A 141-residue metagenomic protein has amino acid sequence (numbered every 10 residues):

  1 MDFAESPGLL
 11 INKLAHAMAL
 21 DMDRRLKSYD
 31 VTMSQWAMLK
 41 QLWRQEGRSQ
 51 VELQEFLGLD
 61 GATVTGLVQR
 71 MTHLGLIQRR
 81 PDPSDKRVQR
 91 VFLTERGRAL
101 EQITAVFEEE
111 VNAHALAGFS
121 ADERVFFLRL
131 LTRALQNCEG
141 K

Functional and structural regions predicted by a protein language model:
M1-Y29, L74, E95, C138: N-terminal leader segment of winged-helix/HTH proteins
A19, R24, V51, Q69-T132: Charged, amphipathic alpha-helical coiled-coil/dimerization segments
M38-L39: Short alpha-helical "packing" element that flanks the helix-turn-helix/winged-helix DNA-binding module
Q45-S49: Short capping segments at the starts of secondary-structure elements
Q54: The alpha-helix within a helix-turn-helix
L59-T63: Helix-turn-helix DNA-binding motif, specifically the short coil turn and the N-cap/start of the second
R133-K141: A short alpha/beta connector and helix-capping loop motif
